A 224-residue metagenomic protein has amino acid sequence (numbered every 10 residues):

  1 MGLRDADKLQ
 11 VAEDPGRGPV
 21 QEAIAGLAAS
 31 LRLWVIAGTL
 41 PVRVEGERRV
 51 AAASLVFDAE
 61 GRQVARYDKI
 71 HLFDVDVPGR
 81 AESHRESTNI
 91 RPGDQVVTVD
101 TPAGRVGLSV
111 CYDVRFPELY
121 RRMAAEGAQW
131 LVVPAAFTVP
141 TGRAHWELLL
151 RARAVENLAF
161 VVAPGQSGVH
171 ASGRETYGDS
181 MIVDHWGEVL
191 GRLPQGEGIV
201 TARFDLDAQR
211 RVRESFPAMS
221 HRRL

Functional and structural regions predicted by a protein language model:
M1-A12, P134: Short, conserved active-site loops that position catalytic residues or coordinate cofactors/metal ions across diverse
L3, L55, R66-F73, M181 (+1 more regions): Short beta->alpha transition motifs characteristic of CBS
E13-G16, E22, G26, E45-E126 (+2 more regions): Active-site catalytic loop in hydrolytic enzyme cores
P15-A37, R105, C111-V200: CN hydrolase (nitrilase-like) catalytic-core segments centered on the catalytic cysteine and neighboring Lys/Glu
A37-T39, A53-V56, V97-V99, S180-I182 (+1 more regions): Short beta-strand scaffold segments in enzyme catalytic cores
V42-E45, V169: Short glycine/acidic-enriched loop and turn motifs that connect beta-strands
A59-R62, P102, H185-G187, F204-D207: Short loop segments at secondary-structure junctions
D207-L224: A short C-terminal boundary segment appended to hydrolase-like catalytic domains
